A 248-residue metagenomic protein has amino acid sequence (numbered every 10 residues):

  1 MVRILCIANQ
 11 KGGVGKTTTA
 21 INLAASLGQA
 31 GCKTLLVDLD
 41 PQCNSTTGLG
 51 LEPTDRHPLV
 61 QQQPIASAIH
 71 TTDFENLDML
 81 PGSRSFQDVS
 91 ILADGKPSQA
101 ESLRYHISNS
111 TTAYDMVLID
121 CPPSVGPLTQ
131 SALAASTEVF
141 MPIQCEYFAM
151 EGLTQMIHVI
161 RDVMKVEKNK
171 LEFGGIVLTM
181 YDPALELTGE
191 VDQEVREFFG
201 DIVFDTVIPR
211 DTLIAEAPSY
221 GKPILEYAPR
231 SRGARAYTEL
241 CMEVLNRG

Functional and structural regions predicted by a protein language model:
M1-G248: P-loop NTP-binding core
